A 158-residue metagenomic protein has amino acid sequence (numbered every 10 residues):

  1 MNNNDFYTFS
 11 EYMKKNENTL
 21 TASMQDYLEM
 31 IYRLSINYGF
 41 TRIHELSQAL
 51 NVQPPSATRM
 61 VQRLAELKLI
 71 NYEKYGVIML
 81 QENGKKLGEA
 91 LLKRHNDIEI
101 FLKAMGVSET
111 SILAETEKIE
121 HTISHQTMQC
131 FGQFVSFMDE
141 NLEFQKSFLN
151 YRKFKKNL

Functional and structural regions predicted by a protein language model:
M1-T19, N157: N-terminal leader segment of winged-helix/HTH proteins
N3, E120-L158: C-terminal regulatory/oligomerization modules of transcriptional regulators
M13-N16, L50, E82-L87, I100-F101: A ubiquitous short alpha-helical element
K14-V52: N-terminal helix-turn-helix DNA-binding core of bacterial DNA-binding proteins
T21, L80-Q81, S124: Residue-level signal for threonine
I43-I78, E82: Canonical helix-turn-helix DNA-binding module
G76-H95: Basic, amphipathic "hinge/linker" alpha-helix immediately C-terminal to the N-terminal HTH DNA-binding motif
L91-C130: Arg/Lys-rich, alpha-helical DNA-contact motif
